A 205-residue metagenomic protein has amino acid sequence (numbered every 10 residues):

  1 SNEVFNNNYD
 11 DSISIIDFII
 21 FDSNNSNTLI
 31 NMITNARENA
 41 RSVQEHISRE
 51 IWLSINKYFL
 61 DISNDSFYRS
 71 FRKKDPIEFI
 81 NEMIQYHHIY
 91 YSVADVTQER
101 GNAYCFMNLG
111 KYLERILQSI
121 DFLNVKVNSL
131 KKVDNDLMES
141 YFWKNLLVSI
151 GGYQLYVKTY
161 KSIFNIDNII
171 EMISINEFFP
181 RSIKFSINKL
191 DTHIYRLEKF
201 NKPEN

Functional and structural regions predicted by a protein language model:
S1-N205: Alpha-helical transmembrane segments and their helix-helix packing motifs
